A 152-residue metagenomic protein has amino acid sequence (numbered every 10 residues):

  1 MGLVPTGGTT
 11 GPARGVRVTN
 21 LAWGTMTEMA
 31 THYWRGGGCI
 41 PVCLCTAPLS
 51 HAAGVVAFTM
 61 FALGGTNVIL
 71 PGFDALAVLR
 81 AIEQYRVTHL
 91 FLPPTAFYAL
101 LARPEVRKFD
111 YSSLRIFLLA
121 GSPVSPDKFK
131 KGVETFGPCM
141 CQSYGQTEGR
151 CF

Functional and structural regions predicted by a protein language model:
M1-T25: Conserved AMP-binding A3 loop
P5-T9, C43, L49, I82 (+4 more regions): Conserved S/T- and glycine-rich ATP-binding loop of Class I adenylate-forming
R14-R17, G65-G72, C141: Short beta-strand->loop structural element characteristic of the AMP-binding/adenylate-forming
N20-L21, A47, Y85, S112: Structural detector for helix-capping/boundary residues
G24-V42, S50-H89, R103: Conserved AMP-binding/adenylation subdomain of ANL enzymes
T46-H51, S122: Conserved AMP-binding
A62, T88-F91, A102-F152: Gly/Ser/Thr-rich phosphate-binding loop
D74, A96-F97, V124: Alpha-helix capping/helix-boundary segments
